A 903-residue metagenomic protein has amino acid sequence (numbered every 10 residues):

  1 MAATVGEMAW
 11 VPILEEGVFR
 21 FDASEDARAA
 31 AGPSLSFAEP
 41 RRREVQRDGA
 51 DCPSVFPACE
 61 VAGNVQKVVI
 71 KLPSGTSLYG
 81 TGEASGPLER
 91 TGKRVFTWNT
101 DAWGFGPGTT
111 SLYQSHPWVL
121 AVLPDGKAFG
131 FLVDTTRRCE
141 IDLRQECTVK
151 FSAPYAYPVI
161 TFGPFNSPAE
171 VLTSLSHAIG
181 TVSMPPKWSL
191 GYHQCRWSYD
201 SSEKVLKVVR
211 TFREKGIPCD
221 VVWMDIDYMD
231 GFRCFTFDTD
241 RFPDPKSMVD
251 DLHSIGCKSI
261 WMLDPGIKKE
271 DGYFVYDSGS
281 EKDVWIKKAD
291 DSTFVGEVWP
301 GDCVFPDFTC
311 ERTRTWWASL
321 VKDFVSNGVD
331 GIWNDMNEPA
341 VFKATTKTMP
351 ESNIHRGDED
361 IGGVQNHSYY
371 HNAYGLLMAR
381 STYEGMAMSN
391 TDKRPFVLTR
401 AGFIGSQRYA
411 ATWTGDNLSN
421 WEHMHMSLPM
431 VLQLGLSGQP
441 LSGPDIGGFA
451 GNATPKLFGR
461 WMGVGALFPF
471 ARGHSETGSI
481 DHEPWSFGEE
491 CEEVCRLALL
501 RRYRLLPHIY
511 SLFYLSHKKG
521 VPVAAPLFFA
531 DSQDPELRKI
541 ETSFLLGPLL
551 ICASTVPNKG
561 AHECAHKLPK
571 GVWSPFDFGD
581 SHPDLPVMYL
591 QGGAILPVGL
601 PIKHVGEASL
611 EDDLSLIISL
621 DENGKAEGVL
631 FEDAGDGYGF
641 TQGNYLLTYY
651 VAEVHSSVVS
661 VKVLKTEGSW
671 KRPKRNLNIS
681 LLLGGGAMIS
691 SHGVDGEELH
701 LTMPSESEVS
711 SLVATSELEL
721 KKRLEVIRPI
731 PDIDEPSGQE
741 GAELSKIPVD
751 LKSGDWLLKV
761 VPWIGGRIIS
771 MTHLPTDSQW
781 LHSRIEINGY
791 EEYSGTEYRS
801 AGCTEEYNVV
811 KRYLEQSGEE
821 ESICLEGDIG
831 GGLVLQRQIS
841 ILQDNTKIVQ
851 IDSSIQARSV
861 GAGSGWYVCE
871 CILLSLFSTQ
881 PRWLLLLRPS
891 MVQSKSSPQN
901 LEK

Functional and structural regions predicted by a protein language model:
M1-K67, K567-L568, I727-E792, C824-G827 (+2 more regions): Beta-strand-rich N-terminal accessory domains
A2-Q591: Catalytic-domain carbohydrate-binding cleft regions of carbohydrate-active enzymes
P12, A27-N64, V68, L112 (+5 more regions): Acidic, contiguous internal or C-terminal segments within carbohydrate-active enzymes that form a structured patch used
Q46-F96, M688-S705, I747, S859-K903: Polysaccharide-binding surfaces and accessory modules of carbohydrate-active proteins
W103, V122-L123, T136-C139, L467 (+5 more regions): Short edge-strand/loop segments of extracellular domains
V119-L123, T555, E653, V761-W763 (+1 more regions): Short beta-strand micro-motifs enriched in acidic
G592-H700, S705-V709, E717-R728: Accessory, solvent-exposed terminal regions and/or long lumenal/extracellular loops of proteins
E735-K903: Surface-exposed acidic/polar loop and edge beta-strand patches at domain peripheries
